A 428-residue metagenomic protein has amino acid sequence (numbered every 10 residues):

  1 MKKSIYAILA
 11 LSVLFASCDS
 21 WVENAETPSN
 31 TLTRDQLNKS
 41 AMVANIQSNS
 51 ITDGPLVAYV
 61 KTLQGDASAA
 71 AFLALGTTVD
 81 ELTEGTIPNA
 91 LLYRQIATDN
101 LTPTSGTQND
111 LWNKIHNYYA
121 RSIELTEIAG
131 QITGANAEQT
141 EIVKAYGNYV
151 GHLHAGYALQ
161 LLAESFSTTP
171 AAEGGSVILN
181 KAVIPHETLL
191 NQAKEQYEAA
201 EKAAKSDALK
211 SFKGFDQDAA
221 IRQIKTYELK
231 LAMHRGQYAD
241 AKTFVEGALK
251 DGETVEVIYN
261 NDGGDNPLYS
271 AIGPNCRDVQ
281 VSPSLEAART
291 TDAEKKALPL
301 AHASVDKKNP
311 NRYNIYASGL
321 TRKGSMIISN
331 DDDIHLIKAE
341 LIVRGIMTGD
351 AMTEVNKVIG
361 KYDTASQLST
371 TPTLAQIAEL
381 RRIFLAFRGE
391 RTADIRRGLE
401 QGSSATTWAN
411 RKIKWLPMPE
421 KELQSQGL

Functional and structural regions predicted by a protein language model:
C18-F72, D306, G402-L428: Membrane-proximal, proline-rich intrinsically disordered regions
D19-S20, L190, K194-A200, A204 (+1 more regions): Aromatic-residue-lined binding/catalytic grooves and analogous aromatic/hydrophobic interfacial grooves in multimeric
T86-S165, L179-I184, E201-A204, G324-S329 (+2 more regions): Conserved, well-structured interaction surfaces
A163-P170, A208, H234-Y238, R344-M347: Short coil/turn linking the two alpha-helices of tandem helical-hairpin repeats
G236-H335, T370-Q376, L380-L385, G389 (+5 more regions): Hydrophobic-face positions in mid-chain alpha helices that act as interaction patches
